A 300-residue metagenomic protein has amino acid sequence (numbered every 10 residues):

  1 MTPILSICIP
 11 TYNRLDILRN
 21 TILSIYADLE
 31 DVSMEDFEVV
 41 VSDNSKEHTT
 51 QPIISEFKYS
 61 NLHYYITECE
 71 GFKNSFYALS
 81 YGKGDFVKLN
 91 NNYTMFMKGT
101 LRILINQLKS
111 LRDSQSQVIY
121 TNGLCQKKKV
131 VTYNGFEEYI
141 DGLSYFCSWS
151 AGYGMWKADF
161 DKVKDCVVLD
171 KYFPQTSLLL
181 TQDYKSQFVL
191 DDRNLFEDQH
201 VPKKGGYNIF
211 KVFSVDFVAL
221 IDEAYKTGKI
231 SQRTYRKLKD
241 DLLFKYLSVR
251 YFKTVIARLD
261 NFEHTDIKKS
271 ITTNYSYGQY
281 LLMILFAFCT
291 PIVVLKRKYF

Functional and structural regions predicted by a protein language model:
R14-L29: Short, well-formed alpha-helical segments that are part of the catalytic scaffolds of diverse glycosyltransferases
E35-S45, Y65-T67: Short beta-strand/loop segment that forms part of the nucleotide-sugar
V40-P52, N91: A conserved acidic beta->alpha catalytic loop
I66-G82: Glycine-rich, basic loop-to-helix element that forms the pyrophosphate-binding segment of sugar-nucleotide handling
V87: Short aromatic/hydrophobic "clamp" motif used to bind/position activated sugar donors
M95-Y133: Conserved donor NDP-sugar-binding/catalytic core segment of glycosyltransferases
T132-V212: Conserved nucleotide-sugar donor-binding catalytic segment
G206-T234, K245, V249-Y277: Catalytic core of nucleotide-sugar-dependent glycosyltransferases
